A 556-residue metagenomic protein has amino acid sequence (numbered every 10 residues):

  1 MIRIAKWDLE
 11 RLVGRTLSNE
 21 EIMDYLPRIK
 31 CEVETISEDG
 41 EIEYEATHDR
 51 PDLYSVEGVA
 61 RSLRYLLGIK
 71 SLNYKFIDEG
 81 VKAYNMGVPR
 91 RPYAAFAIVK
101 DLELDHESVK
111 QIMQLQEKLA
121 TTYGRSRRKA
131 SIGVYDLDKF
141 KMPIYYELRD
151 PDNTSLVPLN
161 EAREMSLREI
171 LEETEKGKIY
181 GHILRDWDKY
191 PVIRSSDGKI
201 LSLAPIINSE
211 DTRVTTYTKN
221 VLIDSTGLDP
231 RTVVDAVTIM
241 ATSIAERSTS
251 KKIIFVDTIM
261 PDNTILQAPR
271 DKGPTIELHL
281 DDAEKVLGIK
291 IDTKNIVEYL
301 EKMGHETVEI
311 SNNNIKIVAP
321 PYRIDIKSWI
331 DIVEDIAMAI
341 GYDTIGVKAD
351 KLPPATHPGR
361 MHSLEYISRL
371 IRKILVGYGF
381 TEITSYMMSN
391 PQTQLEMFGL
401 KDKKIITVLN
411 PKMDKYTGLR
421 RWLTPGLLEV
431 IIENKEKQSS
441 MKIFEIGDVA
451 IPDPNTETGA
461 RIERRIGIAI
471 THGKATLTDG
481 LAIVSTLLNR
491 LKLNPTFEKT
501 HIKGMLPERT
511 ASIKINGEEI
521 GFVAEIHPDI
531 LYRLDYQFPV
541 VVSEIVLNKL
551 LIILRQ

Functional and structural regions predicted by a protein language model:
I2-R11, L17-I36, G40-F96, Q111 (+4 more regions): Extended, well-folded interaction surfaces typified by the phenylalanyl-tRNA synthetase beta subunit core
L66, F96-L278, T381-Q556: TRNA-recognition modules of translation machinery and tRNA-sensing kinases, especially anticodon-binding
